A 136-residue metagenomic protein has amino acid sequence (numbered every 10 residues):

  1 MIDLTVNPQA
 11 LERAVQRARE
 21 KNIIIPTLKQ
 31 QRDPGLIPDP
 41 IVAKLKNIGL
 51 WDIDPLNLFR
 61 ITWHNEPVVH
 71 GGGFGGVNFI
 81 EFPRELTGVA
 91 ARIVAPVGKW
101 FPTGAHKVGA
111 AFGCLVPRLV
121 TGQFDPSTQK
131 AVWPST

Functional and structural regions predicted by a protein language model:
M1-T136: PLP-dependent amino-acid enzyme catalytic core
